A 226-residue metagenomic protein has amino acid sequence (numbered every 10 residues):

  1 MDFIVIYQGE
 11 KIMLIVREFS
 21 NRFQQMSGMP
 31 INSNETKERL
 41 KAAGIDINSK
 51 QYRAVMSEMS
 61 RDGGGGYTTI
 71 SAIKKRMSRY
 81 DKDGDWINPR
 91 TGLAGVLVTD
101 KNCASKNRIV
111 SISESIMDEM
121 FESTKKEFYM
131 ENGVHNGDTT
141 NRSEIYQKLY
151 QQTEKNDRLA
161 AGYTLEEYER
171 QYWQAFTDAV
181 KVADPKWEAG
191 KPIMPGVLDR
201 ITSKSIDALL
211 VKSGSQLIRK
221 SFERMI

Functional and structural regions predicted by a protein language model:
M1-I226: Type III/flagellar secretion export determinants
